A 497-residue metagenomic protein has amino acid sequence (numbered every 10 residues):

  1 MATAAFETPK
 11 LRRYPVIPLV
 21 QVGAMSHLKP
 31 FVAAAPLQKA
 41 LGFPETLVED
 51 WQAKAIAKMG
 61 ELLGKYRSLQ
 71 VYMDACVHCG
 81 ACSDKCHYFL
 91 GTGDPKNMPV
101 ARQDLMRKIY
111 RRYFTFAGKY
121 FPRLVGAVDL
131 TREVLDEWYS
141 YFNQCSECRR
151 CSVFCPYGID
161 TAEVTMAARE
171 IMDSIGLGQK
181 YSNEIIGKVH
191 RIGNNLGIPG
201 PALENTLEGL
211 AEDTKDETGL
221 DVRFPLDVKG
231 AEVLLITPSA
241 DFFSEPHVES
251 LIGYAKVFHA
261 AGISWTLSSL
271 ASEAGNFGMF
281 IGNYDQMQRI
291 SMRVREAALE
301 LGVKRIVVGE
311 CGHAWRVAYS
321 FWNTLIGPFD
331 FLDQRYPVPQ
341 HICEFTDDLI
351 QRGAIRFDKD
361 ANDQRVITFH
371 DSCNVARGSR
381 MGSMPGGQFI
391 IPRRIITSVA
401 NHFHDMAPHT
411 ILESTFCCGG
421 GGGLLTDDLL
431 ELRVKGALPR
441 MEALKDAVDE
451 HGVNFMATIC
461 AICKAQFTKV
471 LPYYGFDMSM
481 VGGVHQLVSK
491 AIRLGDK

Functional and structural regions predicted by a protein language model:
M1-A40: Intrinsically disordered, low-structural-confidence terminal and linker regions
L11-P15, L19-V22, E45-E49, A57 (+3 more regions): Iron-sulfur-cluster electron-transfer modules
C76-C82, C86, C145-C151, C155 (+4 more regions): Short cysteine clusters
D84-R112, V153-M172, R380-G386, G423-A437 (+1 more regions): Iron-sulfur (Fe-S) cluster-binding segments and ferredoxin-like electron-carrier domains, especially [2Fe-2S]
G158, F242-L332, A376-G387, I391-S398 (+1 more regions): Cofactor-cradling patches in redox/metallo enzymes
D173, V294, T324-L332, T346-N362: Extracytoplasmic substrate-binding proteins
E232-F242, R365-A376, A457: Short hydrophobic beta-strand segments
I342, D348-T397: C-terminal amphipathic alpha-helical segment
